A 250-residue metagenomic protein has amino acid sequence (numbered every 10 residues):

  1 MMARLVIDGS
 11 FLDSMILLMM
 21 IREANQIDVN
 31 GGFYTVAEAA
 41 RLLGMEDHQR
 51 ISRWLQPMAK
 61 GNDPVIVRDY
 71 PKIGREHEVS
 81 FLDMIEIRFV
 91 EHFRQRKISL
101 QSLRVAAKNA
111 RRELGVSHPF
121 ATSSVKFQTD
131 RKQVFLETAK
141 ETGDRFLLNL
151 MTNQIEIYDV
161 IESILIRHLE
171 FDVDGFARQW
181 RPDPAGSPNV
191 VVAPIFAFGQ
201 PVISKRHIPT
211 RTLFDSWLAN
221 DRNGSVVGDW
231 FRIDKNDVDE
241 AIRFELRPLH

Functional and structural regions predicted by a protein language model:
A3-R53, G74-V79, E86-F89, F93-A219 (+3 more regions): Long, charge-rich, low-complexity intrinsically disordered regions
D47-P71: Major-groove DNA-recognition helix of helix-turn-helix-type DNA-binding domains
V65-R68, S80-M84: A short glycine/small-residue-enriched secondary-structure motif
